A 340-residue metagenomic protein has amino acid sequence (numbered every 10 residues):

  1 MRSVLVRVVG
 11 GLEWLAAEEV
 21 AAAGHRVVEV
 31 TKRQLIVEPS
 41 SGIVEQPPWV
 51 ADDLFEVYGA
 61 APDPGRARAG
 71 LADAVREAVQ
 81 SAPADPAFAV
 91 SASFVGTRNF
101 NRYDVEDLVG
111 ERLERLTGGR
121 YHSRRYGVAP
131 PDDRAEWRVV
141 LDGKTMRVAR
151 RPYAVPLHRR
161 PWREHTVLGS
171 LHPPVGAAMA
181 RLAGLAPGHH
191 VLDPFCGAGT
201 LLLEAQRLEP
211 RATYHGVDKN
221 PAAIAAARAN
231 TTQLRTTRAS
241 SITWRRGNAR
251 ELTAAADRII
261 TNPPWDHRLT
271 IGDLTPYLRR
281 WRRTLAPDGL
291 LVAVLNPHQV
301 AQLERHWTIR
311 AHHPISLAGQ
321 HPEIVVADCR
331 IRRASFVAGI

Functional and structural regions predicted by a protein language model:
M1-V44, V95-D104, A129-I340: Class I S-adenosyl-L-methionine-dependent methyltransferase catalytic core
L15, A22, R68-T145: N-terminal auxiliary segments of SAM/dcSAM-dependent transferases
I36-A84: Conserved AdoMet
